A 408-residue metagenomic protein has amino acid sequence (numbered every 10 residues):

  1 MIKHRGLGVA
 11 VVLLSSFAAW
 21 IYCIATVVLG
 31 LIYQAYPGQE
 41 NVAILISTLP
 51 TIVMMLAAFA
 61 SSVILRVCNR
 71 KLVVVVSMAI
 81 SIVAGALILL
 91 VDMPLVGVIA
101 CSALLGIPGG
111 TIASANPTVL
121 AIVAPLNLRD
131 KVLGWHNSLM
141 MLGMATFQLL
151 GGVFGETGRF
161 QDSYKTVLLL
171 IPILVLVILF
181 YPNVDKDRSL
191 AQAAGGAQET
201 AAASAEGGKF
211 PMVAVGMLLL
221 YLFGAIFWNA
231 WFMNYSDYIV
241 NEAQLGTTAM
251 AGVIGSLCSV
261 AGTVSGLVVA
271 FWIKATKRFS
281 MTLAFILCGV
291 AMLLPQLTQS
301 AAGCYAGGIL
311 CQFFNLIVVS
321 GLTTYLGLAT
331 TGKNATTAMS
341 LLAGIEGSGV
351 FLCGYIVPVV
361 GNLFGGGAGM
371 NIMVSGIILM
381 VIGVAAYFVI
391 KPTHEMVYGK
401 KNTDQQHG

Functional and structural regions predicted by a protein language model:
L7, L13-P37, W231-S236: Extracytoplasmic
T26, A214-G255: Extracytoplasmic gate region of multi-pass secondary transporters
A58-R70, S265-K277: Helix-to-loop junctions at the C-terminal end of transmembrane segments in multipass secondary transporters
L72-A86, F279-L293: Structural signature of the two symmetry-related core transmembrane helices
V96-L104, A302-L310: Paired small-residue
A103-M140: Cytoplasmic helix-loop-helix junction between adjacent transmembrane helices in 12-TM secondary transporters
L128, W135-P182: Helix-loop-helix hairpin linking two adjacent transmembrane segments in secondary transporters
A329-G365: A late C-terminal transmembrane helix in Major Facilitator Superfamily
